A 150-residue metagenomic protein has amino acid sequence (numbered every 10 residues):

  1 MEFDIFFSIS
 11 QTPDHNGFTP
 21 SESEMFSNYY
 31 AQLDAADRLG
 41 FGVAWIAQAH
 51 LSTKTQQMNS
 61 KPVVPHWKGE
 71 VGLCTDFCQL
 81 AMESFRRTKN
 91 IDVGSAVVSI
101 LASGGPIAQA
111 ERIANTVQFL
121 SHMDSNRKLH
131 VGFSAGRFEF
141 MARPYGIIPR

Functional and structural regions predicted by a protein language model:
M1-R87: N-terminal beta1-alpha1-beta2 module of alpha/beta enzyme domains
E2-P20, S99-R150: Flexible, glycine-rich active-site loops centered on histidine and acidic residues that chelate a metal or position
D37-R38, M82-N90, T116-L129: Acidic (Asp/Glu)-rich catalytic clusters
G94-V98: Long, well-ordered hydrophobic secondary-structure segments characteristic of membrane-embedded and membrane-proximal
